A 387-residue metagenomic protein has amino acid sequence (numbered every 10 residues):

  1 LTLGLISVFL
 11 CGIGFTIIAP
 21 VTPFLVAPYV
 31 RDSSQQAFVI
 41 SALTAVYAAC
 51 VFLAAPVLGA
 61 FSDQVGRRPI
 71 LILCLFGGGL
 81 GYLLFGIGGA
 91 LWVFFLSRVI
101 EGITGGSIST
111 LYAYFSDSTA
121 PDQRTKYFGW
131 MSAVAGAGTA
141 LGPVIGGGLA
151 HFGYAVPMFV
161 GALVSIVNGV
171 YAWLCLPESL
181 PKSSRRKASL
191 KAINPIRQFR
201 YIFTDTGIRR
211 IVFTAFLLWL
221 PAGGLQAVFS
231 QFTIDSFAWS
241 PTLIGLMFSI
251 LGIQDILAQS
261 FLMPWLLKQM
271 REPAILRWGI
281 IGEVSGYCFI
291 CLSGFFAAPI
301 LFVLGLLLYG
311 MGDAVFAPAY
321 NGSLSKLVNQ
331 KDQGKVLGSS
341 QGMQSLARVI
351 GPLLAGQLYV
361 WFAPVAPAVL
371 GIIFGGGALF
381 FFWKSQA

Functional and structural regions predicted by a protein language model:
V21-A37, A227-I244: Short amphipathic helix-loop junctions that connect adjacent transmembrane helices in Major Facilitator Superfamily/SLC
A42-L58, S249-L262: Central cavity-lining transmembrane alpha-helices of secondary-active solute carriers, predominantly the Major
L53-G89: Conserved MFS/SLC helix-loop-helix module at the cytosolic interface between two early adjacent transmembrane helices
A55-V65, A258-E272, Y359: Helix-to-loop junctions at the C-terminal end of transmembrane segments in multipass secondary transporters
F76-G89, G282-F296: C-terminal ends and interior cores of transmembrane alpha-helices in multi-pass membrane transporters/permeases
S97-G136: Cytoplasmic helix-loop-helix junction between adjacent transmembrane helices in 12-TM secondary transporters
A150-L163, Q357-G375: A membrane-interface helix-boundary motif in multi-pass transporters
P177-T214, S236: Juxtamembrane intracellular "pre-TM" segments in multi-pass secondary transporters
